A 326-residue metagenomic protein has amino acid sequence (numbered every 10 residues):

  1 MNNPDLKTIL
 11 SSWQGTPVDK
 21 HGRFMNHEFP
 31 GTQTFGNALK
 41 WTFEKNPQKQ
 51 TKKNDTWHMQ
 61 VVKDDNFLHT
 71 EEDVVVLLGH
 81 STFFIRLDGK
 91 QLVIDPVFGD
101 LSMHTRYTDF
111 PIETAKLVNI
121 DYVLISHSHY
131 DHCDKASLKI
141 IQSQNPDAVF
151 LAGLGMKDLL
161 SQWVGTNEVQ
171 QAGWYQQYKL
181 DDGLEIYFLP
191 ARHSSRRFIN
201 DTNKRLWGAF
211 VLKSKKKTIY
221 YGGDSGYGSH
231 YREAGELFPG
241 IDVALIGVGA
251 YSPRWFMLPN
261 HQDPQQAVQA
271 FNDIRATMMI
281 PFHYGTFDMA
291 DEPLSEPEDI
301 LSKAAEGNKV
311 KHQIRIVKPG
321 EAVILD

Functional and structural regions predicted by a protein language model:
M1-S102, E113-K116, L212-Y221, D242-G249 (+2 more regions): Metallo-beta-lactamase
N3-P4, S12-W13, D19, F24-H27 (+6 more regions): Cap/insert and terminal regions of metallo-dependent hydrolase folds
Q50-T70, G153-K217, I300-E321, L325: Metallo-beta-lactamase
L77, F150, Q171-Q177, W207-F210 (+3 more regions): Tryptophan-centric aromatic hotspots in well-structured domains and transmembrane helices
F84-R86, K179-D242, L258, Q262-Q265: Catalytic core of the metallo-beta-lactamase
D95, I125, Y187, I246 (+1 more regions): Redox-cofactor binding/interface segments in oxidoreductases and associated redox assembly factors
P96-F110, S194-D201, S252-H261, D288: Acidic/histidine-rich helix-loop elements that form or flank divalent-metal/phosphate-binding sites at the catalytic
G99-L101, T105, F110-Y178, P190-S195: Active-site HxH/HxHxD metal-binding segment of metal-dependent hydrolases
